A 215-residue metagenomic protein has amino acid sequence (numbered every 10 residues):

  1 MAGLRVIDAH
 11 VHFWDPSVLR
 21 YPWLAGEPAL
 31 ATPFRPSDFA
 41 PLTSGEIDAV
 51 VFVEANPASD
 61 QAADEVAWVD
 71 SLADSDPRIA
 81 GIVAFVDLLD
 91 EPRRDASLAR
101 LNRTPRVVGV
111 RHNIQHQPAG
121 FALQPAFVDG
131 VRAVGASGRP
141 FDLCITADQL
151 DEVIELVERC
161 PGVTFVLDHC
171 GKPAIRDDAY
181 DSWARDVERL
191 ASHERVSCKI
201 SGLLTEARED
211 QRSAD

Functional and structural regions predicted by a protein language model:
M1-D215: Helix-coil boundary/capping segments in enzymes
